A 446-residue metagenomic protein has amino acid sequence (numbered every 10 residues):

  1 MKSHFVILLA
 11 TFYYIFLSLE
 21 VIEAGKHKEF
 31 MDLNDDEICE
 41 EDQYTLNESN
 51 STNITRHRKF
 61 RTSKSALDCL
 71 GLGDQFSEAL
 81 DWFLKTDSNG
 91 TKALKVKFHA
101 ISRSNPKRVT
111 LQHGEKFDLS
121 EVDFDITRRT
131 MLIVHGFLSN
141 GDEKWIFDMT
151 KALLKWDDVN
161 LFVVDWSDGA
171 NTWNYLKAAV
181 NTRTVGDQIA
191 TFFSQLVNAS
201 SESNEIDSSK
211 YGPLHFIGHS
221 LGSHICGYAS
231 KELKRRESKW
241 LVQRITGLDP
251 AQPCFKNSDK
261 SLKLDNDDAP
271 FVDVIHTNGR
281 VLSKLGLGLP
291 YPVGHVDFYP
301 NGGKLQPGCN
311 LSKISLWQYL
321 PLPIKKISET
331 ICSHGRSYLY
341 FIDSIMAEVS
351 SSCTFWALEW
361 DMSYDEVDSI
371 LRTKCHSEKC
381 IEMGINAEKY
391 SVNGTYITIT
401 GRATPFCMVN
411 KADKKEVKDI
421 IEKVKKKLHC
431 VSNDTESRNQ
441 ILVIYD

Functional and structural regions predicted by a protein language model:
K2-V163, S167-N181, A190-Y211, S238-W240 (+3 more regions): Flexible, membrane-associating and regulatory peripheral segments of lipid-active enzymes
V134-G136, H219, D249: The conserved beta1-alpha1 loop
W166-G169, P250, T277: Active-site loop/turn elements of alpha/beta-hydrolase fold enzymes, especially the short glycine-/histidine-rich
I217-A229: Glycine-rich nucleophile elbow surrounding the catalytic serine of serine-hydrolase chemistry
G247-L248, V274: A short, hydrophobic beta-strand element of the alpha/beta-hydrolase
P253-N257, V281-S283: A short beta-to-alpha transition loop/helix N-cap that caps and shapes the active-site region
P270-V274, D297: Catalytic His-Asp charge-relay segment
